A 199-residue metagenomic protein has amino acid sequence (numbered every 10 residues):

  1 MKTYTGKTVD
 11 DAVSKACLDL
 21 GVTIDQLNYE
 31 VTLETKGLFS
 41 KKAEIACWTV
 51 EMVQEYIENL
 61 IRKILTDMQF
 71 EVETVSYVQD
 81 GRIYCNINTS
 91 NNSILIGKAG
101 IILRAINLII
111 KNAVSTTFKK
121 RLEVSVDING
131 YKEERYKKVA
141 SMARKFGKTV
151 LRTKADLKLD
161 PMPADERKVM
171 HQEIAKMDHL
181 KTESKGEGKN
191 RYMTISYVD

Functional and structural regions predicted by a protein language model:
M1-D199: RNA-contacting regions in translation and RNA-metabolism proteins, encompassing KH/S1 modules where present
